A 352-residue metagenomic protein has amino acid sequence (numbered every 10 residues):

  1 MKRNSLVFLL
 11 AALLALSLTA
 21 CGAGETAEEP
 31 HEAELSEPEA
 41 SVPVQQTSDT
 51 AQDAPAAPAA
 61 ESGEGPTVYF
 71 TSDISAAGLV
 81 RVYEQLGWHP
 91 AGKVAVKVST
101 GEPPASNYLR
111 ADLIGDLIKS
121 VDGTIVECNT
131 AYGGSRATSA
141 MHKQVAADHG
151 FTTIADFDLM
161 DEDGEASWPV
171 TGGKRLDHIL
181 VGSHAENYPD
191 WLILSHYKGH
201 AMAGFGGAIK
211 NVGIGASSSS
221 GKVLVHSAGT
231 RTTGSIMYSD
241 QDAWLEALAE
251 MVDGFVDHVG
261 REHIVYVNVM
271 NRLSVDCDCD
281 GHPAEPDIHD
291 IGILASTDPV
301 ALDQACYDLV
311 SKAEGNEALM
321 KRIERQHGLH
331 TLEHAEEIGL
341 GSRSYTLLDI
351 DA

Functional and structural regions predicted by a protein language model:
M1-F8, C306: Positively charged n-region of N-terminal signal peptides that target proteins for export
S17-A20: C-terminal motif of bacterial Sec signal peptides marking the signal peptidase cleavage site
G22-E25: Bacterial signal peptide processing site
A27-E29: Ser/Thr/Pro/Gly-rich low-complexity linker/stalk segments immediately outside membranes or between
S36-Y69: N-terminal low-complexity, Pro/Thr/Ser-rich intrinsically disordered segments that act as propeptides or flexible
A60-G115, S120-A352: Extended, low-polarity segments enriched in aliphatic/aromatic residues
